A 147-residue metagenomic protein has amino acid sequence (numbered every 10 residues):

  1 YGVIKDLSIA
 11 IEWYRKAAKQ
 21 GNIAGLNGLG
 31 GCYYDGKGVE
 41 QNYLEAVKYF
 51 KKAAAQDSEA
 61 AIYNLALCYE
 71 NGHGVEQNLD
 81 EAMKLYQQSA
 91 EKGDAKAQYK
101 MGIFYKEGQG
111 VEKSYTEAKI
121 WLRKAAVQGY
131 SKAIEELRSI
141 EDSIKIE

Functional and structural regions predicted by a protein language model:
Y1, K19-N22, D35-K37, N42 (+8 more regions): Short helix-capping/linker turns of helical repeat alpha-solenoids
Y1-K5, I9-E12: Low-complexity/repetitive intrinsically disordered segments
V3, G28-D35, I62-N71, L85-Q88 (+2 more regions): Hydrophobic face of amphipathic alpha-helices that form TPR/SEL1-like repeat modules and related alpha-solenoid
Y49-F50, S58: Intrinsically disordered, low-complexity repeat regions of secreted/extracellular protein precursors
V127-E147: Terminal, low-structured helical/coil segments at or just beyond the last alpha-helical repeat
